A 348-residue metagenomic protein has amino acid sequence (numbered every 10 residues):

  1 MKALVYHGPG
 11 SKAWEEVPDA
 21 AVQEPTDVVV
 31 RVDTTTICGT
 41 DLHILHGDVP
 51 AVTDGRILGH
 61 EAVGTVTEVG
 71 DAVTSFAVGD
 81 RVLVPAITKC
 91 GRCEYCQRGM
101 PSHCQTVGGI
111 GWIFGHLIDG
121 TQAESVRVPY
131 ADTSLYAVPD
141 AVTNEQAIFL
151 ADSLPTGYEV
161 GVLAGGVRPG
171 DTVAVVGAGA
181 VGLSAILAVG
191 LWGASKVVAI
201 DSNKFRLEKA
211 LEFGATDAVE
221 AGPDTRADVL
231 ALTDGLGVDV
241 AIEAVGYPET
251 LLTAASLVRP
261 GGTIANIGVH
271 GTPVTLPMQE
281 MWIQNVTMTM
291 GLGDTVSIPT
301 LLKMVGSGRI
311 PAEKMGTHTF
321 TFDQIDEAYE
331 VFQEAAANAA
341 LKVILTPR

Functional and structural regions predicted by a protein language model:
M1, L252-S256, T295-R348: C-terminal hydrophobic helical "lid"/dimerization subdomain of Rossmann-like NAD(P)H-dependent oxidoreductases
H7, D19-A20, T53-G59, I113-I118 (+1 more regions): Short Gly/Pro-enriched turn/cap motifs at secondary-structure boundaries
P18-T35, D48-Q97, P139-V142: Glycine-rich beta-strand-centered segment in the early N-terminal region that forms part of a ligand/cofactor-binding
R92-V176, E313: NAD(P)H dinucleotide-binding glycine-rich loop of Rossmann-like/cofactor-binding domains, especially the beta1-alpha1
A137-P223, A227: Mid-domain Rossmann-like dinucleotide-binding core that forms the NAD(H)/NADP(H) cofactor-binding site
A164-P169, K204, E208-T287, D326: Glycine-rich cofactor phosphate-binding loops and adjacent beta1-alpha1 units of small-molecule cofactor enzyme domains
I200-S202, A244, L292: N-terminal Rossmann-fold cofactor-binding loop
